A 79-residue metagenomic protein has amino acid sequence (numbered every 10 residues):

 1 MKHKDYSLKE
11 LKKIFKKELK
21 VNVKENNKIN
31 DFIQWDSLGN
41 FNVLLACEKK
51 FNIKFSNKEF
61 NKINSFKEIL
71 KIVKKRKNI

Functional and structural regions predicted by a protein language model:
M1-V23, K74-I79: Thiotemplate assembly-line natural product biosynthesis machinery
Y6, K28, S65-E68: Residue-level recognition of oxygen-bearing side chains
K16-Q34, K50-K62: Phosphopantetheine carrier-protein modules
D31-K50, E68: Phosphopantetheine-attachment site and its flanking helix in carrier
F60-N78: C-terminal structural segments of small proteins and small subunits
